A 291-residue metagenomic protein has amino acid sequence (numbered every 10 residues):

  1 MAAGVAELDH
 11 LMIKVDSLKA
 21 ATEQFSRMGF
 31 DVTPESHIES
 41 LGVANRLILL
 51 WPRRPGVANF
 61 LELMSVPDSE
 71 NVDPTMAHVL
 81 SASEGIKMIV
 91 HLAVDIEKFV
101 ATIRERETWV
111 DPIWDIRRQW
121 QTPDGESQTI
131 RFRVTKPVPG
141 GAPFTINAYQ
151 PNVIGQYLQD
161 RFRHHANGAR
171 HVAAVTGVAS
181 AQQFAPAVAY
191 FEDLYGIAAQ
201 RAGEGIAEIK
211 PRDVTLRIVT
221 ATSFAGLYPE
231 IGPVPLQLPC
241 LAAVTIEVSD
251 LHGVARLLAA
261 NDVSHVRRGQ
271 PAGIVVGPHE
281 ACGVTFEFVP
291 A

Functional and structural regions predicted by a protein language model:
M1-L8, I13-V32, V43, L50-I116 (+1 more regions): Glyoxalase I/VOC metalloenzyme domain signal
I38-G42: Acidic-and-aromatic substrate-binding clefts and catalytic sites of carbohydrate-active enzymes
